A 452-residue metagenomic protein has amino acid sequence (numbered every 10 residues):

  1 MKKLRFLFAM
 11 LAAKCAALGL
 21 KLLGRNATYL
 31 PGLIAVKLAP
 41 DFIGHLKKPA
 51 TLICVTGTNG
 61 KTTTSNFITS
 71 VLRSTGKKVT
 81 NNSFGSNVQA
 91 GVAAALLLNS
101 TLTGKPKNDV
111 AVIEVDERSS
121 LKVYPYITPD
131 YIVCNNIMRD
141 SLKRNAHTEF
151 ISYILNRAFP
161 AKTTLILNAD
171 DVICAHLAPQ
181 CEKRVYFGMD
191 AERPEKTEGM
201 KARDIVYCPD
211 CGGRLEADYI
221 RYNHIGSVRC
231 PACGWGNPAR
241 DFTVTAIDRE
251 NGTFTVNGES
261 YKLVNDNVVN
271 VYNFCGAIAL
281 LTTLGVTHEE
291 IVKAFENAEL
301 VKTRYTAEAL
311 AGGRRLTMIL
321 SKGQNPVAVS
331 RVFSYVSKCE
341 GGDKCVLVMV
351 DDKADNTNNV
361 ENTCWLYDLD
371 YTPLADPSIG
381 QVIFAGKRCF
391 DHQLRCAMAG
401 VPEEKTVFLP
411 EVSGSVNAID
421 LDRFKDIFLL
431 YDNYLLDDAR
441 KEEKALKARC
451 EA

Functional and structural regions predicted by a protein language model:
K2-L20, N26-T28, I205, G212 (+5 more regions): ATP-dependent carboxylate-amine ligase
K3-D190, K196-G199, R203-Y207: Phosphate-binding loop of NTP-binding sites
A50, M138-A311: Acidic, Mg2+-coordinating active-site environments of NTP-dependent enzymes
T58, S86-N87, V268, G285 (+2 more regions): Short, surface-exposed acidic/glycine-rich loop or hinge patches that mediate macromolecular interfaces
S65, K122-V123, K143-R144, A175-A178 (+7 more regions): Short glycine-/acidic-enriched loop or helix-start segments at secondary-structure transitions that form or flank
I68, L72, V92-L96, F274-L284 (+1 more regions): Buried hydrophobic packing segments
K78, D130-Y131, T163-T164, K183 (+4 more regions): Residues at the starts of beta-strands that form the adenosine-phosphate
V79-S83, S260-V268, L316-M318: A short glycine/serine-rich beta->alpha loop
